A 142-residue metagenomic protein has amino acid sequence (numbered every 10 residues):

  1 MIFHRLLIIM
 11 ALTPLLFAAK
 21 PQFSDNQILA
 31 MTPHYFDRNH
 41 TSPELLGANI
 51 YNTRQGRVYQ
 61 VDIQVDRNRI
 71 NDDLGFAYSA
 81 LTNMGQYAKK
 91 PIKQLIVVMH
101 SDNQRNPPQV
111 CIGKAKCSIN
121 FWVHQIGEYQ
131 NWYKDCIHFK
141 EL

Functional and structural regions predicted by a protein language model:
M1-I2, F17: Short alpha-helical segments used as structural interaction elements across diverse proteins
I2, F23-S24: Intrinsically disordered, low-complexity peptide-like regions
I2-I9: Sec-dependent signal peptide recognition, specifically the positively charged N-region followed immediately by
I9-A19: Hydrophobic h-region of N-terminal signal peptides that target proteins for export in Gram-negative bacteria
P14, T32, G56, D73-G75 (+2 more regions): Generic intrinsically disordered, low-complexity segments enriched for polar/acidic and small residues
P21-Q22, I28-V65, K90-L142: Polar/charged, Gly/Pro-rich intrinsically disordered segments
V61-G75: A short interface-forming secondary-structure element
N71-P91: Short, non-transmembrane amphipathic alpha-helical segments
